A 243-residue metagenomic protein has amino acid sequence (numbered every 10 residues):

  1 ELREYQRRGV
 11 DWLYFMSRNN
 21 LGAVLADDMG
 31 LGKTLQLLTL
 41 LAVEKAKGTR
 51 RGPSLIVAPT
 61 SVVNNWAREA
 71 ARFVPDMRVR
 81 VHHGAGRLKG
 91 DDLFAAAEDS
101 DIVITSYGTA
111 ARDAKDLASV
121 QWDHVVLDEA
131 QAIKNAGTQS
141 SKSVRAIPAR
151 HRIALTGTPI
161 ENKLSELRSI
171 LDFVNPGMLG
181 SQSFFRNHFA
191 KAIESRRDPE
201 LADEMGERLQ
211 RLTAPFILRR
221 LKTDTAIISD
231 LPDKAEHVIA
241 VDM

Functional and structural regions predicted by a protein language model:
E1-R197, A202, Q210-H237, V241-M243: ASCE P-loop NTPase motor core, strongest for the SF2 helicase catalytic module
